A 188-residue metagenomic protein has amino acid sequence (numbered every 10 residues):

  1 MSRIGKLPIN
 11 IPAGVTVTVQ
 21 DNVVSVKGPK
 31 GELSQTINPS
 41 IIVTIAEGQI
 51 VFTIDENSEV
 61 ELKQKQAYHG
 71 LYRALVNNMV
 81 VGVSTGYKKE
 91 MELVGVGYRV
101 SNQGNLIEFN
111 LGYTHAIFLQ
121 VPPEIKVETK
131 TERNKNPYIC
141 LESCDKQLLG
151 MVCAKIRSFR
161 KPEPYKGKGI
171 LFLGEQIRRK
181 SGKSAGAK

Functional and structural regions predicted by a protein language model:
S2-V81, T85-A154, S158, E163-K188: N-terminal intrinsically disordered, cationic/polar leader segments that include organellar targeting peptides
